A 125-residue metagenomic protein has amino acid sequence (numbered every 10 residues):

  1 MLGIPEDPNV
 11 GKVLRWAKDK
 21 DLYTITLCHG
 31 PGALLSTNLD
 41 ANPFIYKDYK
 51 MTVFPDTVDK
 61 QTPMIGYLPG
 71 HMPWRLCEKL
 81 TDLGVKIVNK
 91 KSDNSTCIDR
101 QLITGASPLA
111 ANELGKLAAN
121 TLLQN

Functional and structural regions predicted by a protein language model:
M1-I25, H29-N125: Active-site-adjacent pocket-lining segments in enzyme domains
